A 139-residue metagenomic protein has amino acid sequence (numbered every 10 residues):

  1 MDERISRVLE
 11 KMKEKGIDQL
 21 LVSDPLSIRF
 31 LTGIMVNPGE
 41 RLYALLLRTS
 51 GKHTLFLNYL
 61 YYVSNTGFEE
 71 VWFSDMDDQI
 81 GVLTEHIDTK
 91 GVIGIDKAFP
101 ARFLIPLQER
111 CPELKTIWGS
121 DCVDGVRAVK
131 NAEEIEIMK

Functional and structural regions predicted by a protein language model:
M1-I137: A composition/biophysics-driven feature that prefers long, compositionally simple stretches
